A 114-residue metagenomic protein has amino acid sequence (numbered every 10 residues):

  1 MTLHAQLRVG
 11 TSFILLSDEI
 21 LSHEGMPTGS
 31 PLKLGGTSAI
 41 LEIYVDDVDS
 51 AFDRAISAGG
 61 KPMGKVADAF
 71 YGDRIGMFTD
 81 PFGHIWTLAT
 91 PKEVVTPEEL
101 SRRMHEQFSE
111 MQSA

Functional and structural regions predicted by a protein language model:
M1-T79, A89-A114: Vicinal oxygen chelate
F82: C-terminal catalytic core of tyrosine-transesterase DNA break-rejoin enzymes
